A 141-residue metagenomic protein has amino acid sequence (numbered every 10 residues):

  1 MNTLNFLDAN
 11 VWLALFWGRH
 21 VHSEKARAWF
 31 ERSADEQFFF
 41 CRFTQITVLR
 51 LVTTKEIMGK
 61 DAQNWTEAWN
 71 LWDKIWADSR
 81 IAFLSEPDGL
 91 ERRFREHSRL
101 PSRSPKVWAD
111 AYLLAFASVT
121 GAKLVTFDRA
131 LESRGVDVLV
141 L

Functional and structural regions predicted by a protein language model:
M1-F40, K55-E67, T120: Short, well-structured N-terminal submotif of metal-dependent ribonuclease cores
D8, D110, D128: Acidic active-site catalytic centers that drive phospho-/nucleotidyl reactions and related ester hydrolyses
W12, Q45-V48, L131-E132: A generic structural signal for short hydrophobic patches within well-formed alpha-helices
Q37, R80-F83, D137: Conserved beta-strand segments of alpha/beta enzyme cores
Q37-F40, F94, L139: A generic "structured core" feature
F43-T47, E67, A109: Short, conserved alpha-helical segments within structured domains
A77-V125: Active-site neighborhoods of divalent-metal-dependent phosphate/nucleic-acid chemistry enzymes
V119, K123-L141: Charged phosphate-binding loop/patch that engages nucleotide di/tri-phosphates or the phosphate backbone of nucleic
